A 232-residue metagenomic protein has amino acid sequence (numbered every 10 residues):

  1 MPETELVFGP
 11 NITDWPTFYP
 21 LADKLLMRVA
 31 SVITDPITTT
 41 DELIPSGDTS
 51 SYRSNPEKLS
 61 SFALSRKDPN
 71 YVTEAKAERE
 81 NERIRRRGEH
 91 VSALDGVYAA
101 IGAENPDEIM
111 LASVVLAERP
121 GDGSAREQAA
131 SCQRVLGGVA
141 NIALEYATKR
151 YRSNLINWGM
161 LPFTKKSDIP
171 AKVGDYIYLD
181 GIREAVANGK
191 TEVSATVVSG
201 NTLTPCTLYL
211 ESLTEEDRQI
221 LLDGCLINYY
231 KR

Functional and structural regions predicted by a protein language model:
M1-R232: Fe-S-dependent hydro-lyases/dehydratases of central metabolism
